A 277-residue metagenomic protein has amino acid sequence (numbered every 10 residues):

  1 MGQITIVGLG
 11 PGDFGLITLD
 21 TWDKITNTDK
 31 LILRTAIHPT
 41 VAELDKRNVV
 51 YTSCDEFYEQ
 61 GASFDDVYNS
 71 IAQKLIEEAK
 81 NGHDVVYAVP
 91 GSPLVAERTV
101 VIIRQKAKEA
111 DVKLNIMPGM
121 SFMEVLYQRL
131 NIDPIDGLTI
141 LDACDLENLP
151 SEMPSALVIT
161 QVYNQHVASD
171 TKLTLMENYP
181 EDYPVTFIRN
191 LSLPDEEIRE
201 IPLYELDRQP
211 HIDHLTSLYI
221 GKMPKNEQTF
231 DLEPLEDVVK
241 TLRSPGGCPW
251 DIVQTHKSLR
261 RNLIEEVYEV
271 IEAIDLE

Functional and structural regions predicted by a protein language model:
M1-G15, L19-N115: Class I S-adenosyl-L-methionine
G2-V7, D23-K24, K30, K80 (+3 more regions): Beta-strand/loop-alpha-helix module characteristic of Rossmann-like adenine-cofactor folds
G15, A96-E97, Q165-S169, K257: Loop/helix-junction capping segments adjacent to catalytic residues or to phosphate/diphosphate-binding pockets
G61-F64, P194-E200, L259-R261: Short, solvent-exposed polar/charged micro-motifs at secondary-structure junctions
S70-K74, V125, E266-E269: Well-ordered alpha-helical segments embedded in enzymatic catalytic cores
G91, T255-H256: Conserved short loop/turn motifs at secondary-structure junctions
H256-E277: Alpha-helical phosphate/pyrophosphate-handling elements in metalloenzyme active cores
